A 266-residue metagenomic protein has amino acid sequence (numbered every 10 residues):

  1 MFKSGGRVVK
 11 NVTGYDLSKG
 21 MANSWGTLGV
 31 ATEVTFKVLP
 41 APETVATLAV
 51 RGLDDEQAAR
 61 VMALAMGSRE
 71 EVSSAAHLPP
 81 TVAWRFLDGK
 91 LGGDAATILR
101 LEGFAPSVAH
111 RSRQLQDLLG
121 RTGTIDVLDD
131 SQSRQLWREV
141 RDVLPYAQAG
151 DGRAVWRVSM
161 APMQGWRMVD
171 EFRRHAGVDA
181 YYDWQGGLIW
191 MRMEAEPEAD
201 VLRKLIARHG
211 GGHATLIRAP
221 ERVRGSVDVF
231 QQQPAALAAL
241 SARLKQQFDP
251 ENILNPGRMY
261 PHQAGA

Functional and structural regions predicted by a protein language model:
M1-A147: C-terminal substrate-binding/cap subdomain adjacent to the FAD-binding core in PCMH-type and related FAD-linked
T122-A266: Conserved glycine-rich FAD pyrophosphate-binding loop
